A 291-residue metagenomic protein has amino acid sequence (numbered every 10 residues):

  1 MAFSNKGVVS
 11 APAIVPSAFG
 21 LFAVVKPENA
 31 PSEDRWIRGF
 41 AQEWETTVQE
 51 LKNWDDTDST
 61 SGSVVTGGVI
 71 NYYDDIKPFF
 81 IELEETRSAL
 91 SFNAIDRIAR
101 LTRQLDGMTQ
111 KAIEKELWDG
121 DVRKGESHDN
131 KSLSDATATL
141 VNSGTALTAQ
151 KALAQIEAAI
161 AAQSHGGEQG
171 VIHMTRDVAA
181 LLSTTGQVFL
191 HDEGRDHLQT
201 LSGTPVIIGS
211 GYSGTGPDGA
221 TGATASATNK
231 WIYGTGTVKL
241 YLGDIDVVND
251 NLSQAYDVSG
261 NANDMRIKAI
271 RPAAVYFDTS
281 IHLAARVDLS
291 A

Functional and structural regions predicted by a protein language model:
A2-V141, H165, Y256-A291: Flexible, glycine/threonine- and acidic-rich loop/arm segments that mediate assembly and lattice contacts in viral
T46-T47, T57-T60, T66, T86 (+13 more regions): Residue-identity detector for threonine
S61-V65, A152-Q155, V248: Short amphipathic alpha-helical surface micro-motifs
V122-H128, A162-G167, S213-T228: Intrinsically disordered, low-complexity coil segments
S127-L201: Extended, solvent-exposed, turn-rich assembly/linker loops in the middle of proteins
D192-A291: Sequence/fold signature of self-assembling virion shell proteins
